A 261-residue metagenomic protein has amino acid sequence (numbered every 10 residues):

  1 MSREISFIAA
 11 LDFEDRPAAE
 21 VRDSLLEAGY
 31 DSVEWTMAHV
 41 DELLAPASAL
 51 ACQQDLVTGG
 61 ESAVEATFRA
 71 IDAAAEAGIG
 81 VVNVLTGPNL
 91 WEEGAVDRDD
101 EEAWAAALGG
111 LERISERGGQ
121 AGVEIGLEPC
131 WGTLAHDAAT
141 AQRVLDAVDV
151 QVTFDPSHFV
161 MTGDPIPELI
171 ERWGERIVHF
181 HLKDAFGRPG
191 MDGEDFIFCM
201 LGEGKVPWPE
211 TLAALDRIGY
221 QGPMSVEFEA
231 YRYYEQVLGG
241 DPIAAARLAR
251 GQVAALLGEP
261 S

Functional and structural regions predicted by a protein language model:
M1-G29, G78, E112, D137-F154 (+1 more regions): Histidine-acidic metal/acid-base catalytic patches
E4, D15, A19, T58-Q151 (+2 more regions): Active-site acidic/histidine proton-transfer and metal-coordination neighborhood in alpha/beta enzyme cores
S24, A28-D41, A51-L56: N-terminal substrate-binding region of glycoside hydrolase catalytic domains
L25, E42-A45, A74, G118 (+2 more regions): A generic structural signal for well-ordered alpha-helical segments
E34, A49-A51, N83, G126 (+3 more regions): Conserved beta-strand positions in the central sheet of alpha/beta enzyme cores
E34-L44, T86-E93: Glycine-rich, proline-tolerant flexible connector loops at the mouths of alpha/beta enzymes
Q54-E61, C199-G202: The substrate-binding groove and active-site-proximal loops of carbohydrate-active enzymes, especially glycoside
D55-L56, P88-E92, F186-G190, Y233: Conserved radical SAM core fold
